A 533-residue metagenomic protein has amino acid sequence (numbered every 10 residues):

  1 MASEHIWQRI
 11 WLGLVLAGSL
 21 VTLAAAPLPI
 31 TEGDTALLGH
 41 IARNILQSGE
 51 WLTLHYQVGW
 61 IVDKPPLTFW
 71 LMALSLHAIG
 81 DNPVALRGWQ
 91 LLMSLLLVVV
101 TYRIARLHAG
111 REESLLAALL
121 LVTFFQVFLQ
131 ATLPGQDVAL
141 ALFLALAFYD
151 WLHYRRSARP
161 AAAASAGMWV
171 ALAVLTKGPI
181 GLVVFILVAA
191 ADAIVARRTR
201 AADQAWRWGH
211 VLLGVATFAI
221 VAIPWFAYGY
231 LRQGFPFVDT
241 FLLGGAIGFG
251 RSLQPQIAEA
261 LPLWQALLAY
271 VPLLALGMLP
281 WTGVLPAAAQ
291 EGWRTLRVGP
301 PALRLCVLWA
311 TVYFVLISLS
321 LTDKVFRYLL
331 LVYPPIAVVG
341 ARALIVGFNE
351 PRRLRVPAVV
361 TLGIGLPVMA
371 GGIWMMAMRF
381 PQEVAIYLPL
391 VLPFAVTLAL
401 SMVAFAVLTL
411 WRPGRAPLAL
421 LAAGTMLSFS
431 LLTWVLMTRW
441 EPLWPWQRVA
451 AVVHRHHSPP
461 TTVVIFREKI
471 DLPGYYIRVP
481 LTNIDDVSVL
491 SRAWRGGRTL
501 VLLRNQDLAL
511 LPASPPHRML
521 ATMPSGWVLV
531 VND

Functional and structural regions predicted by a protein language model:
A2, W7, A164, M168 (+1 more regions): Membrane-embedded architecture of ER/inner-membrane glycosylation machinery
W7-L16, T101-T123: Transmembrane-helix signature of polytopic, membrane-embedded enzymes that assemble or transfer cell-envelope glycans
S19-L20, L37-W60, L67-W70, L74 (+1 more regions): Extracytosolic helix-loop segments that constitute the early lumenal/periplasmic catalytic or substrate-binding loops
H40-I41, T176, G181-R327, P335-A343 (+1 more regions): Transmembrane-lumen/periplasm boundary regions of multi-pass, lipid-linked membrane glycan transferases
G88-H108, L146: Transmembrane-helix motifs of polytopic, lipid-linked glycan transferases
E112, A147-S165, A173, L344-G347: Membrane-interface transmembrane helices that cradle and orient dolichyl/undecaprenyl
Q126-L140: Short acidic/glycine- and proline-prone juxtamembrane loop motifs at membrane-interface regions of multi-pass membrane
A139-R156, W169, P335-V339: Specific aromatic-rich, kink-prone transmembrane helix
